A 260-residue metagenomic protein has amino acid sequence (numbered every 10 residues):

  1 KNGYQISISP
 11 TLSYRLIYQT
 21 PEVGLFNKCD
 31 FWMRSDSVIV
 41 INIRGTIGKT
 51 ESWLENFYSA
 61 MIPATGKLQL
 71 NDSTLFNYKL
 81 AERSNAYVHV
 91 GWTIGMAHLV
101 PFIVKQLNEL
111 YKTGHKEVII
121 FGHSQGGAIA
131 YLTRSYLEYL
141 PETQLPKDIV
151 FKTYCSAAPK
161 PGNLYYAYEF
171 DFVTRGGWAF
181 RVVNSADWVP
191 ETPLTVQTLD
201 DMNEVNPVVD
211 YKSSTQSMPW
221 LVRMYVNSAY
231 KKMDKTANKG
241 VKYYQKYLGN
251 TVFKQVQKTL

Functional and structural regions predicted by a protein language model:
K1-S7: Charged, compositionally biased non-catalytic regions
L12, I17-V118, T143-L145, V150 (+1 more regions): A conserved cap/lid and substrate-binding interface adjacent to the catalytic center of lipid-processing enzymes
V23-G24, I129, G162, T174: Short, glycine/acidic-rich beta->alpha junctions
N42-T46, H123-S124, S156-A158, N184-S185: Active-site-proximal beta-strand/loop segments in catalytic clefts of secreted hydrolases
S52, A130, Y165: Short glycine-/acidic-enriched loop or helix-start segments at secondary-structure transitions that form or flank
P101-E117, Y139-L260: Serine hydrolase/lipase
G122-G126, A130: Gly/Ala-rich beta-loop-alpha elbow adjacent to hydrolase catalytic centers
L132-Y136: Active-site signature of alpha/beta-hydrolase-fold catalytic machinery across serine- and Asp/Cys-nucleophile hydrolases
